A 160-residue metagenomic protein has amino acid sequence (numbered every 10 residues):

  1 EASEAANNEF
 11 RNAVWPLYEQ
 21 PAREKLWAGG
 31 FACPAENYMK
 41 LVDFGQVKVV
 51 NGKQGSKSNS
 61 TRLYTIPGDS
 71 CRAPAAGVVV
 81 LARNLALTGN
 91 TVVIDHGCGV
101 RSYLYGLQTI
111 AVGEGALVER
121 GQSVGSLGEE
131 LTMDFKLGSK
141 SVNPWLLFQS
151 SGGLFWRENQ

Functional and structural regions predicted by a protein language model:
E1-T88: Surface-exposed, glycine-biased beta-strand/turn segments
G45, G68, N84, G97-G99 (+2 more regions): Solvent-exposed coil/turn segments that connect beta secondary-structure elements in extracytoplasmic/periplasmic
K57-N59, G106-T109: Short helix/strand-bridging catalytic loops that position acidic/His residues to coordinate divalent metals and engage
S70-V80, V112-L127: Short, well-structured beta-strand-loop connectors
A73-Q108, E130-T132: Zn2+-dependent peptidoglycan hydrolase active-site motif and core
A86, A111, F148-S151: Residue-level detector of flexible, active-site-proximal loop/helix-junction positions within diverse enzyme catalytic
V92-V93, A116-Q160: Conserved, short, structured surface segments that act as functional micro-motifs
